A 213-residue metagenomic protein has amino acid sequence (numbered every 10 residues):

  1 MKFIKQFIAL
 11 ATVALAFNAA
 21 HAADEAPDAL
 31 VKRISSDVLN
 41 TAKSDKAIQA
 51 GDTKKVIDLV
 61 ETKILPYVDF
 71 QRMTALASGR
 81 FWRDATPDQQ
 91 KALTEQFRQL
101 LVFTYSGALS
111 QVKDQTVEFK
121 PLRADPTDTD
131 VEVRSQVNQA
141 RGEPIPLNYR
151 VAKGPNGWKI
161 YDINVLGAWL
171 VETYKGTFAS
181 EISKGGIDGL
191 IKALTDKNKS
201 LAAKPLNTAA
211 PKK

Functional and structural regions predicted by a protein language model:
M1-I8: Bacterial N-terminal signal peptides that target proteins for export
A9-A16: Bacterial N-terminal signal peptides
F17-A23: Sec/Tat signal peptide C-region and signal peptidase I cleavage site
D24-Y105: Early exported N-terminus immediately downstream of N-terminal targeting peptides
E25, N40, S44-K55, D84-D88 (+9 more regions): Surface-exposed, polar/charged faces of alpha-helical domains in mature secreted/periplasmic/lumenal proteins
F103-I145, K197-K213: Surface-exposed, charged secondary-structure patches
P144-E172: Short beta-strand edge/turn micro-motifs at domain boundaries
D162-K213: Low-complexity, intrinsically disordered terminal/linker segments enriched in charged and Gly/Pro repeats
